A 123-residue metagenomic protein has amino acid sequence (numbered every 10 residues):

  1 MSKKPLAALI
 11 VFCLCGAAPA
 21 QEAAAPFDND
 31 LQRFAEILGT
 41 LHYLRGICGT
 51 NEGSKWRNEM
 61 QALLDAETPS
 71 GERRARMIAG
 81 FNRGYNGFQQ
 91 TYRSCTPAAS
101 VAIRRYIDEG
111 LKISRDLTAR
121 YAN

Functional and structural regions predicted by a protein language model:
M1-S2: N-terminal secretory signal peptides that target proteins for export/translocation
P5-L14: Sec-dependent N-terminal signal peptides
C15-P19: N-terminal signal peptide c-region/cleavage motif recognized by signal peptidases
A20-N51: Immediate post-signal-peptide N-terminus of mature secreted/exported proteins
A23, E52-N123: Compact alpha-helical subdomains of small soluble proteins
